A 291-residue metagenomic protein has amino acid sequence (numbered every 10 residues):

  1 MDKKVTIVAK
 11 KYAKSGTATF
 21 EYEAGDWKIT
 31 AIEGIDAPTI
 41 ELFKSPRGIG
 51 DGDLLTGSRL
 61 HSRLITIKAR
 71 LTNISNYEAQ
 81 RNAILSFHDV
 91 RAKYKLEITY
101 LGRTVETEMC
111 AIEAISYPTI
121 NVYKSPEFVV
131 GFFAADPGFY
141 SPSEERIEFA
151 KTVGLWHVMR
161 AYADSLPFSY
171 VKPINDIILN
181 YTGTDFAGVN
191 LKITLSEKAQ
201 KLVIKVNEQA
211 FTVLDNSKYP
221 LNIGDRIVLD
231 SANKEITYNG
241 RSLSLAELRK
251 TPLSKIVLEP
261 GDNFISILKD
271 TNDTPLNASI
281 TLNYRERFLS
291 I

Functional and structural regions predicted by a protein language model:
M1-S62, C110-P118: Solvent-exposed edge beta-strands and adjacent loop segments that serve as assembly or binding interfaces
D51-S75, K124-G138, N263: Oligomerization/assembly interface segments of phage tail-like spikes and tubes
R59-R63, H88-V90, V122-P126, G183-A187 (+2 more regions): Solvent-exposed loop and beta-edge segments used for protein-protein assembly and interaction
I65-I67, T107, F128-V130, V189 (+2 more regions): Hydrophobic residues positioned within well-ordered beta-strands of beta-sheet architectures
R70-I115, F264-S266: Short, acidic/charged, Gly/Pro-enriched secondary-structure junctions
E97-S141: Short beta-strand and beta-hairpin "edge-sheet" elements
Y140-E148: Short, charged, solvent-exposed linker or helix-capping segments at domain edges/interfaces that act as flexible hinges
I147-I291: Intrinsically disordered, low-complexity segments enriched in serine, threonine, and glycine
